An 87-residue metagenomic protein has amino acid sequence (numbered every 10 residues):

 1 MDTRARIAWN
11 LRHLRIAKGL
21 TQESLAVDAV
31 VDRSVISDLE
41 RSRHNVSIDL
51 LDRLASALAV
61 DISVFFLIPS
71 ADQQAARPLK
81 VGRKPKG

Functional and structural regions predicted by a protein language model:
M1-A17: A short, Lys/Arg-rich alpha-helix, primarily the initiator
L11, Q22, R33, I48-L51: Helix-turn-helix DNA-binding elements, focusing on the entry/boundary residues of the two helices that contact DNA
I16, V27, S56: Alpha-helical residues within the helix-turn-helix
G19-D38: Short alpha-helical DNA-recognition segment
R41, V60, S70: Short, conserved catalytic or interaction motifs in soluble domains
D49-V64: DNA major-groove recognition helix of helix-turn-helix/homeodomain DNA-binding modules
F66-G87: Short, charged recognition helix plus adjacent turn of helix-turn-helix-like nucleic-acid-binding domains
